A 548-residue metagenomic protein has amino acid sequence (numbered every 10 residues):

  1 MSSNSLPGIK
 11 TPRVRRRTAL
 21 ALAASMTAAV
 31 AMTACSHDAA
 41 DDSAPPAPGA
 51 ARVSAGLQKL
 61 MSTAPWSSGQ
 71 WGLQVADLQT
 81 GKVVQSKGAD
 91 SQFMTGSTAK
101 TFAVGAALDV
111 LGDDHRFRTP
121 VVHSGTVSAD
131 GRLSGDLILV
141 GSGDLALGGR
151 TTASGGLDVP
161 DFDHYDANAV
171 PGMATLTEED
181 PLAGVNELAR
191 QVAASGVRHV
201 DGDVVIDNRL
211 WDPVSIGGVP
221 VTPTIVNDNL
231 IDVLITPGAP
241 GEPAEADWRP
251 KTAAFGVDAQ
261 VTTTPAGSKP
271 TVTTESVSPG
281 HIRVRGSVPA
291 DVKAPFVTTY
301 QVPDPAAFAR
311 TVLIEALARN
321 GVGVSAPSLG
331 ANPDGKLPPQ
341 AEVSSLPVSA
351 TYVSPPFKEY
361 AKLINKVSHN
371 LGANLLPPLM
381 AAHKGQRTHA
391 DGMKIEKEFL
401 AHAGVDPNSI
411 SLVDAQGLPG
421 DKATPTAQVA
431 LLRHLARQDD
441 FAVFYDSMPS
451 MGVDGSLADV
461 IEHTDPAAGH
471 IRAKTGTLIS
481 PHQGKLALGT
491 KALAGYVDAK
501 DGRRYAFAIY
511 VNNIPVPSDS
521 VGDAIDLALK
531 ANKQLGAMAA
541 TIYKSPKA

Functional and structural regions predicted by a protein language model:
S2-D41: Secretory targeting and sorting signals
S36-G49, K59-M61, D109-D406, K533 (+2 more regions): Conserved serine DD-peptidase/penicillin-binding transpeptidase domain and beta-lactam-recognizing active-site
D41-Q92, Q191, G196: Beta-lactamase-like hydrolase cores
S62, V84-S86, P181-A183, N374-A548: Small-residue-rich helix-loop
L73-V75, T119-V121, A494: Short beta-strand scaffold segments in enzyme catalytic cores
G81, K100-A107, V204, T224 (+6 more regions): Residue-level preference for non-acidic, small/hydrophobic
S86-A106: Short active-site loop at a secondary-structure junction that contains or immediately precedes the catalytic residue(s)
G88-M94, T299-Y300, G417-P419: A short glycine/serine-rich beta->alpha loop
